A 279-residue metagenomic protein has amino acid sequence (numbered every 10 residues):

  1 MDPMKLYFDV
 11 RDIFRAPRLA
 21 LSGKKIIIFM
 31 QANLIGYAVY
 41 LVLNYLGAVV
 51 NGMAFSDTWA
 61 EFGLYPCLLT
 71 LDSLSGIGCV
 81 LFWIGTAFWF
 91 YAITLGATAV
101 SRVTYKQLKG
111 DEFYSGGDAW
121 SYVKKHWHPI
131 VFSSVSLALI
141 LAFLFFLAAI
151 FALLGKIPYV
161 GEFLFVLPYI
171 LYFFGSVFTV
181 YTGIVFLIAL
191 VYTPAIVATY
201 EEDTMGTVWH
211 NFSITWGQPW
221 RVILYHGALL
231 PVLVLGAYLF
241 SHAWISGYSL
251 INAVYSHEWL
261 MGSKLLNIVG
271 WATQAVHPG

Functional and structural regions predicted by a protein language model:
M1-V166, I184-V191, V197-A237, S241-G279: Helix-coil boundary and N-terminal low-complexity module in membrane systems
E162, V166-V177: Small-residue-enriched core segments of transmembrane alpha-helices in multipass membrane transport and channel
F174-Y181, P194-V197: Active-site-adjacent structural elements in folded domains
